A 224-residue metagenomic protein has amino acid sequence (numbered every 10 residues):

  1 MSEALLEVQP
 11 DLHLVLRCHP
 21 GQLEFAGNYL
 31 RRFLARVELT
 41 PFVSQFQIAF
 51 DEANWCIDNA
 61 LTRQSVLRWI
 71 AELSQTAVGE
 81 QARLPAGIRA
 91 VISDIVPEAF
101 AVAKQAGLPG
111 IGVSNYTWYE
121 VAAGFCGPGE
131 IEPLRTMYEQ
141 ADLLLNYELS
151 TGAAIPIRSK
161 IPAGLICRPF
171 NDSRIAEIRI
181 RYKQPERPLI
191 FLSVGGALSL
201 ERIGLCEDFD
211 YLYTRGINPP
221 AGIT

Functional and structural regions predicted by a protein language model:
M1-V8, A103: Histidine-anchored nucleotide/phosphate-binding helix
S2-E3, R168, R174-T224: Donor-nucleotide binding loops and adjacent catalytic segments primarily of GT-B fold Leloir glycosyltransferases
L6-I70: Conserved nucleotide-sugar phosphate-binding/catalytic loop shared by glycosyltransferases and other
H13-G21, L144-Y147, Y211-G216: Short internal beta-strands
E24-F25, V91-Q105: An aromatic- and histidine-rich active-site surface loop
E52-A90, P97: Conserved nucleotide-sugar donor-binding subdomain of glycosyltransferases
R89-A90, L143, L189: Structural motif
P109-F170: Active-site-proximal region of nucleotide-activated glycan assembly enzymes, centered on histidine/acidic-rich loops
